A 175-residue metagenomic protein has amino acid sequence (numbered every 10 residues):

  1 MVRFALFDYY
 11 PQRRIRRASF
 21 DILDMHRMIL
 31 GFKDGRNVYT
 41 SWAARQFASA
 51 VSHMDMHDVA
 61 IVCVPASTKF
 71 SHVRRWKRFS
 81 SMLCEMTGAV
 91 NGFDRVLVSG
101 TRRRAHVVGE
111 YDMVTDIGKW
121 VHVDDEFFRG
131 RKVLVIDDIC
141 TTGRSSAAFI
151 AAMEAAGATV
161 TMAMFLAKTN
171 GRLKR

Functional and structural regions predicted by a protein language model:
M1-A60, V96-R129, K168-G171: Active-site-facing substrate-recognition patch
A5-D8, A147-R175: PRPP-dependent phosphoribosyltransferase catalytic core
S49, S81, E85, A151 (+1 more regions): Short, well-ordered alpha-helices that flank and scaffold nucleotide-derived cofactor binding pockets
A60-P65, L134-V135: Acidic beta-strand-to-loop metal/phosphate-binding motif
V62, S80, A163: Residue-level signal for inorganic ion chemistry
A66-R75: Glycine-rich phosphate-binding loops at beta-strand->alpha-helix junctions
R75-S81: Charged helix-capping and loop-helix junction motifs
V135-F149: A phosphate-binding catalytic loop at a beta-strand-loop-alpha-helix junction that coordinates phosphoryl groups
